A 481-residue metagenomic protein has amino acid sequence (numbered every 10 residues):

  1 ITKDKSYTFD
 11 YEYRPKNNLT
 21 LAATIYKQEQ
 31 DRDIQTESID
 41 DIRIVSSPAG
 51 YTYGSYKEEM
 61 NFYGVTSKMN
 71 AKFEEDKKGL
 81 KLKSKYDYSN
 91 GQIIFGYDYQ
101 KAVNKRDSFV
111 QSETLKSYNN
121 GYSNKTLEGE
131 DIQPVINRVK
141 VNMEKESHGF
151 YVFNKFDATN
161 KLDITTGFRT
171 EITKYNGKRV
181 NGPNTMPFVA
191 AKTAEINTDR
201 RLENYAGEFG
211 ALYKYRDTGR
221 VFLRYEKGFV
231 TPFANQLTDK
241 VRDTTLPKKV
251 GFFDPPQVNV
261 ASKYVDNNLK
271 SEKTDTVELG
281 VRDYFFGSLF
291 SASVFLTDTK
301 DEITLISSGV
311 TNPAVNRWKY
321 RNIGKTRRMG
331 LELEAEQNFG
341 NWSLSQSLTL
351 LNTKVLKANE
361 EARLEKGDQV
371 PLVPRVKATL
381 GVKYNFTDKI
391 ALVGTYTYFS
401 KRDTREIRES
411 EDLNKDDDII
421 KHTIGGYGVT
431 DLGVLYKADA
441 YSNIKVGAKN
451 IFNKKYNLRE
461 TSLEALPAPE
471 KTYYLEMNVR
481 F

Functional and structural regions predicted by a protein language model:
I1, Q35-N70, F109-R138, N176-R200 (+4 more regions): Solvent-exposed loop segments that connect transmembrane elements
D4-G182, K214, S291, N338 (+1 more regions): Face-selective signature of the C-terminal outer-membrane beta-barrel domain
F9-Y13, L80-Y86, F150-F156, F209-Y213 (+9 more regions): Residues on the lipid-exposed face of transmembrane beta-strands in outer-membrane beta-barrel proteins
D10-E12, N18-S38, K214, R220-F222 (+6 more regions): Membrane-embedded beta-barrel scaffold of Gram-negative outer-membrane proteins
K27-D31, Y88, Y99-K105, T170-N176 (+10 more regions): Transmembrane beta-strands of outer-membrane beta-barrel pores
N90, T159-I164, I172-T173, L289-K300 (+4 more regions): Gram-negative outer-membrane beta-barrel transporters
N90-I94, D98-A102, R138-D298, T349 (+1 more regions): Structural signature of Gram-negative outer-membrane beta-barrels, strongest in the C-terminal barrel of TonB-dependent
F229, K389, Y398-N414, V434-F481: C-terminal beta-signal and adjacent terminal beta-strands/loops of Gram-negative outer-membrane beta-barrel proteins
